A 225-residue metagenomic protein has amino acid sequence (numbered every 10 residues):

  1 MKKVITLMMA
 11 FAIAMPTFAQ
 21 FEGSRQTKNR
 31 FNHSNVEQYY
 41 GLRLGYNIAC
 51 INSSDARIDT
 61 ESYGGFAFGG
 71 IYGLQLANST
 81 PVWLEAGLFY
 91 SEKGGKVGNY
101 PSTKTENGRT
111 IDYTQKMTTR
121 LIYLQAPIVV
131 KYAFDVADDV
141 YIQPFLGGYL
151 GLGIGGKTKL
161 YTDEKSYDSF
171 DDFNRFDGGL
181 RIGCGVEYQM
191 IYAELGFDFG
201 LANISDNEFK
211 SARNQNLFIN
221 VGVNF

Functional and structural regions predicted by a protein language model:
M1-R25, V221-F225: Bacterial Sec-dependent N-terminal signal peptides
Q20-I71: Short glycine/proline- and aromatic-enriched beta-strand/turn motifs that initiate or cap beta-hairpins
F21, R25-E37, L76-V82, D135-Y141: Short loop/turn motifs that connect adjacent beta-strands in outer-membrane beta-barrel proteins
V36-Q38, S62-F66, R120-A126, V140 (+3 more regions): Residues that define the transmembrane beta-barrel architecture of outer-membrane proteins
L42-Y46, F68-L74, L88-Y90, A126-Y132 (+4 more regions): Residues on the lipid-exposed face of transmembrane beta-strands in outer-membrane beta-barrel proteins
C50-S62, K93-I122, G151-D177, R181 (+1 more regions): Extracellular/periplasm-exposed beta-strand and loop segments of Gram-negative cell-envelope proteins, dominated by
V82-W83, F89-G95, R120-Y123, A133-D139 (+4 more regions): Acidic/histidine-enriched, beta-strand-rich ligand/metal-binding domains
F89-K96, D168-F225: Predominantly the C-terminal beta-signal and adjacent terminal strand-loop region of outer-membrane beta-barrel
